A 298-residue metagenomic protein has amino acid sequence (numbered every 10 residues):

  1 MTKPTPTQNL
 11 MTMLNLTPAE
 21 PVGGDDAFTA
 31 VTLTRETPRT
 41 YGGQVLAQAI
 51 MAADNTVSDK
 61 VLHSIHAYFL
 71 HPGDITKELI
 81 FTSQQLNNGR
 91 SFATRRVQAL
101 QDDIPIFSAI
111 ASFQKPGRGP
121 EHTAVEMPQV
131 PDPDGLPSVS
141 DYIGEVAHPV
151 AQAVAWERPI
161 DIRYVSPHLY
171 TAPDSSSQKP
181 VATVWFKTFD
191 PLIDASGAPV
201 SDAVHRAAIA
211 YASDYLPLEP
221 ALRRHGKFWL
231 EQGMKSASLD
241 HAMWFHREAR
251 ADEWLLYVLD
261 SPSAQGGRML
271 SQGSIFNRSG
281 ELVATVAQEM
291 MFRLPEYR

Functional and structural regions predicted by a protein language model:
M1-R298: Terminal targeting signals and extreme-terminal segments of soluble enzymes
